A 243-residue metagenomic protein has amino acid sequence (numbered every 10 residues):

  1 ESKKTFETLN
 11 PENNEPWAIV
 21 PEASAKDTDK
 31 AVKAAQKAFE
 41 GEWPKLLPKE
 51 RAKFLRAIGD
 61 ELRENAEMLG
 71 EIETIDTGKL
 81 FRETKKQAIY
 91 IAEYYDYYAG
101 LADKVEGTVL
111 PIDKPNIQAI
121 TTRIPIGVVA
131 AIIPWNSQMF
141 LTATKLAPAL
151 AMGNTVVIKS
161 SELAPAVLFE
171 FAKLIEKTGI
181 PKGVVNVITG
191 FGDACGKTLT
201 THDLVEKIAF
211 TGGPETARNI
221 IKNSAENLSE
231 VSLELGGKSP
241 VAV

Functional and structural regions predicted by a protein language model:
E1-V20, K53, A57, I89 (+1 more regions): Terminal low-complexity tails and localization/encapsulation signals of metabolic enzymes
N14, R51, E73, Y95 (+4 more regions): Residue-level signal for inorganic ion chemistry
E15-V105: Glycine-rich loop-to-alpha-helix module at the N-terminal edge of alpha/beta enzyme cores
P21, I132, V157-S161, I188-T189 (+1 more regions): Active-site-adjacent beta-strand anchor residues
K26, E64, M68, K79 (+6 more regions): Short alpha-helical
Y95, L168-F171, L199, I220: Hydrophobic packing residues within well-ordered alpha-helices of enzyme cores
T108-K182, L228: Conserved small-residue-rich beta-alpha loop and adjacent elements that most often cradle the phosphate/pyrophosphate
V128, K177-V243: Conserved NAD(P)+-binding/catalytic subdomain of aldehyde/semialdehyde dehydrogenases
